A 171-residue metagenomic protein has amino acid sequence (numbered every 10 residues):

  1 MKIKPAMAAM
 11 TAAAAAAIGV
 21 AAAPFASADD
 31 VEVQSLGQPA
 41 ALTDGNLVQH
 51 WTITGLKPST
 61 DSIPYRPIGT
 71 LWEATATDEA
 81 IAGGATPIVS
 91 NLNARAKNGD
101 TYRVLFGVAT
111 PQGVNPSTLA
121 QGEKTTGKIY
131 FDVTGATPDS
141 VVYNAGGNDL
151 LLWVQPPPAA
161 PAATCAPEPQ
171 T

Functional and structural regions predicted by a protein language model:
K2-T171: Conserved functional micro-motifs across diverse proteins
